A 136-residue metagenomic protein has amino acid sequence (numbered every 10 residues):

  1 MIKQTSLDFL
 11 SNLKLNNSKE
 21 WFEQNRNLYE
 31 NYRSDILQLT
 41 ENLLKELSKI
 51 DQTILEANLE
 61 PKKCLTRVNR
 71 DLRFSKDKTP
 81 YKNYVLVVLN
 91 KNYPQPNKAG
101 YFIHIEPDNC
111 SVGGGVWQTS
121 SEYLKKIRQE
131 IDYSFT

Functional and structural regions predicted by a protein language model:
M1-L7: Acidic, low-complexity proline/glycine-rich segments
T5, L15-I50: Contiguous, amphipathic alpha-helical segments that mediate oligomerization or scaffolding in large protein assemblies
K45-L47, I54-E56, F135-T136: Short, intrinsically disordered/low-complexity patches at protein termini and at juxtamembrane boundaries
I50-P96: Hydrophobic/aromatic-rich structural module bridging two neighboring secondary-structure elements via a short loop
Y84, G100, S111: Extracellular structured ligand-interaction cores
D108-T136: Compact, glycine/acidic-enriched structural inserts
